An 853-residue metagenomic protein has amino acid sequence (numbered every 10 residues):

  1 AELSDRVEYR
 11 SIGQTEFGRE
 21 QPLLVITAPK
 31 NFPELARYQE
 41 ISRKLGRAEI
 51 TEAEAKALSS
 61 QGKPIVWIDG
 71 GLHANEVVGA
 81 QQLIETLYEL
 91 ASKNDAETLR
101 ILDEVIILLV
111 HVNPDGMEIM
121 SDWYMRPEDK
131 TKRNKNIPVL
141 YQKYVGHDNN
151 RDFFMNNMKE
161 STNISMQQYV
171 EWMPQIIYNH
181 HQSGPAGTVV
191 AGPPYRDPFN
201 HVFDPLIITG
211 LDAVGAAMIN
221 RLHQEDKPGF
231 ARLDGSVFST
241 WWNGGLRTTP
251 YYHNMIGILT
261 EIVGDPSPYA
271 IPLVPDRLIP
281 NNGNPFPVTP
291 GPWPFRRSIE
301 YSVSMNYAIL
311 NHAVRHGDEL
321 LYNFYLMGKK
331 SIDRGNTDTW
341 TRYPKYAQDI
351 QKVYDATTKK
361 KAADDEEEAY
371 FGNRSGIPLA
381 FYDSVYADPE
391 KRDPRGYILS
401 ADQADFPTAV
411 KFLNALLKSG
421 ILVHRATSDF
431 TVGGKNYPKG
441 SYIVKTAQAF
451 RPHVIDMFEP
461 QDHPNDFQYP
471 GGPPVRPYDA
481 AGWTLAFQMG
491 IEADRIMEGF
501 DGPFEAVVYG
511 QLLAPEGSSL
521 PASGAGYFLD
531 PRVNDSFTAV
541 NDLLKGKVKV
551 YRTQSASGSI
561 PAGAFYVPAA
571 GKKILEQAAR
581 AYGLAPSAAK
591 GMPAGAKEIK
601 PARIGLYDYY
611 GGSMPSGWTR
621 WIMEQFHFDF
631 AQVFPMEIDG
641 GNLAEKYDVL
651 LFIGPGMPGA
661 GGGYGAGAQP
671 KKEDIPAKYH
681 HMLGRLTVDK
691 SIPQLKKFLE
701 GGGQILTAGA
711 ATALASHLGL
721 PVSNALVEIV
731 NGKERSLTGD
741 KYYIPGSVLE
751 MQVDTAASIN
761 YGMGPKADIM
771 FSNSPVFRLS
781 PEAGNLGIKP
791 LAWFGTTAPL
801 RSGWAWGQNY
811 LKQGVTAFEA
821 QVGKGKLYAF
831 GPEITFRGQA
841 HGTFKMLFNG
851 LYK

Functional and structural regions predicted by a protein language model:
A1-V105, V145, R151-D152, N157-K159 (+5 more regions): Intrinsic-disorder/low-complexity accessory segments
E54-K56, E128-V139, I164, I176-G184 (+1 more regions): Structured alpha-helical segments in the cores of large, soluble enzyme domains
L102, I107-L109, N113-M158: Mobile, glycine- and charge-enriched loop segments and immediately flanking short secondary-structure elements within
L109-P114, Y124, N179-G187, A711: Short, solvent-exposed turn/loop segments enriched in Gly/Ser/Thr/Pro and often Arg
D115-G116, G184-A186, P266, P658: Feature marks short, surface-exposed loop/turn motifs that line or immediately flank catalytic pockets and channel
